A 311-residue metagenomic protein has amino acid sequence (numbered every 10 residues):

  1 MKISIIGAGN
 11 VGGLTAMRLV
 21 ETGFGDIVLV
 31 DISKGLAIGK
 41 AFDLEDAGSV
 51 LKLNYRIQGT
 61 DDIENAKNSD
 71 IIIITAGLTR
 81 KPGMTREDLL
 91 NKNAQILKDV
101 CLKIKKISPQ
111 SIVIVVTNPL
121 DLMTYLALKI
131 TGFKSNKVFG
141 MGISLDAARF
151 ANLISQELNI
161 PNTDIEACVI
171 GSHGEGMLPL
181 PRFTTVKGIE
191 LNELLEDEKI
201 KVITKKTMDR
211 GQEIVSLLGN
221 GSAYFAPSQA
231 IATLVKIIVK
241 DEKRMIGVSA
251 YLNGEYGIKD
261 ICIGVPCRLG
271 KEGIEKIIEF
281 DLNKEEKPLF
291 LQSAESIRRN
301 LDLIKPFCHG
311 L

Functional and structural regions predicted by a protein language model:
M1-K40: NAD(P)+-binding Rossmann beta1-loop-alpha1 motif at the extreme N-terminus of oxidoreductases
M17-E21, F42, D46, L102 (+3 more regions): Short, well-ordered alpha-helices that flank and scaffold nucleotide-derived cofactor binding pockets
V30-S69, R298-P306: Conserved N-terminal Rossmann-fold NAD(P) cofactor-binding segment
I32-S33, G77-L78, N118-P119, I143: Short, ordered loop/turn segments at secondary-structure junctions
V50-I112: Rossmann-like NAD(P)-binding element
T85-A151: Rossmann-like NAD(P)(H) cofactor-binding subdomain of soluble oxidoreductases
T131-K137, D146-K284, P288-L311: C-terminal substrate-binding/catalytic lobe of Rossmann-fold NAD(P)-dependent dehydrogenases
